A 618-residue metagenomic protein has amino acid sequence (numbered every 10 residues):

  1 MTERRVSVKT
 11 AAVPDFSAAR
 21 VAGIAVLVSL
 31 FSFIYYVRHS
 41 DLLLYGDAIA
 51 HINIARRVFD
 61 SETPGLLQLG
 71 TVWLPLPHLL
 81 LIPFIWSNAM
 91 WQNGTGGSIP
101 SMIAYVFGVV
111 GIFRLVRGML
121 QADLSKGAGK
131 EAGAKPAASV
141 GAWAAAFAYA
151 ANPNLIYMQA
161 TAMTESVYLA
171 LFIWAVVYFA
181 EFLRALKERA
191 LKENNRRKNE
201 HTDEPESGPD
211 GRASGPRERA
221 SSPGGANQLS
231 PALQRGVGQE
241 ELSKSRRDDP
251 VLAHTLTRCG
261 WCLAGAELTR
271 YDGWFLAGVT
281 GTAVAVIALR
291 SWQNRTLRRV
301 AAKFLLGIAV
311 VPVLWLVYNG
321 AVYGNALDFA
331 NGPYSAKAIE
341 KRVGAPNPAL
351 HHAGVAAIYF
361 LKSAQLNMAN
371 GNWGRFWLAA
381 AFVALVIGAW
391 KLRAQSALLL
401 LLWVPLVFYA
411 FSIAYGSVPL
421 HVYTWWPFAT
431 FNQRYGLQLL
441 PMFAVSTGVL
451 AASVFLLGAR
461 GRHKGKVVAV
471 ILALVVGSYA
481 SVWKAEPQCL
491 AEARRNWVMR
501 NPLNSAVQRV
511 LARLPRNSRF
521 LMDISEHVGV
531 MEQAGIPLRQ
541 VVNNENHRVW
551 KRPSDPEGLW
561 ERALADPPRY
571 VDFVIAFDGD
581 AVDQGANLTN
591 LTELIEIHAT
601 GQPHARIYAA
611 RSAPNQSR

Functional and structural regions predicted by a protein language model:
V21-G23, V140-W143, G281-T282, L305-A309 (+4 more regions): Signature aromatic-anchored transmembrane alpha helix within multi-pass, membrane-resident enzymes that catalyze glycan
V28-S29, A142-P153, V177, L263-E267: Short helix- or helix-capping micro-motifs that position conserved polar/aromatic residues at function-defining sites
F33-I34, G273, V286, V300-A381 (+1 more regions): Membrane-lumen/periplasm interface segments of specific transmembrane helices in polyprenyl phosphate-linked
N53-I54, Q68-W91, I99-I103: Short hydrophobic/aromatic helix or loop-helix immediately within or flanking a transmembrane segment in polytopic
I99-G127, W174, Y178, I387: Transmembrane-helix motifs of polytopic, lipid-linked glycan transferases
A285-V286, S291-N294, K362-F408, S446-S453: Hydrophobic, aromatic-rich transmembrane alpha-helices and their immediate juxtamembrane boundary segments
A473-V528: Membrane-embedded, lumen/periplasm-facing catalytic core of multi-pass transferases that use lipid-linked donors
L511-R548, F573-D578: Short periplasmic/luminal acceptor-recognition loop of GT-C membrane glycosyltransferases, typified by
